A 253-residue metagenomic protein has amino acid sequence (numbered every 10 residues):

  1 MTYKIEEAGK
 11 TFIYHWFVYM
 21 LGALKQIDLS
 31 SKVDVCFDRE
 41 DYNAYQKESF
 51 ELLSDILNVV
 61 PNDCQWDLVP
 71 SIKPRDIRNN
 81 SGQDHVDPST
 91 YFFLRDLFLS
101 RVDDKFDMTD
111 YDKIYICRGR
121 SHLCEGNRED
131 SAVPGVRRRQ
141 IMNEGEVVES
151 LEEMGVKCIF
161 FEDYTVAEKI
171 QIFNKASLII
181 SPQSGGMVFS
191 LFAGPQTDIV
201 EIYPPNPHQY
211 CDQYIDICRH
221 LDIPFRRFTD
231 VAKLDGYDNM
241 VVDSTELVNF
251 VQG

Functional and structural regions predicted by a protein language model:
M1-G22: Aromatic- and Gly/Pro-rich donor/ligand-binding loops that form nucleotide- or phosphate-bearing donor binding pockets
T2-E7, I114-L123, D230: Short loop/turn segments at strand-loop or loop-helix junctions that form parts of catalytic or ligand-binding pockets
Q26-S30, C36-S150, V241-E246: Hydrophobic alpha-helical positions that pack around
D38, I202-P204, F228: Generic beta-sheet signal
R39-Q46, V166-A176: Beta-rich nucleic-acid/ligand-interaction surfaces
V136-E152, V156-I172: Active-site-proximal segments of catalytic enzyme domains that coordinate small-molecule cofactors or metal ions
E146, C158, Y214-G253: Leloir-type glycosyltransferase catalytic cores
K175-H220: A donor-sugar binding/catalytic signature common to diverse glycosyltransferases and related nucleotide-sugar
